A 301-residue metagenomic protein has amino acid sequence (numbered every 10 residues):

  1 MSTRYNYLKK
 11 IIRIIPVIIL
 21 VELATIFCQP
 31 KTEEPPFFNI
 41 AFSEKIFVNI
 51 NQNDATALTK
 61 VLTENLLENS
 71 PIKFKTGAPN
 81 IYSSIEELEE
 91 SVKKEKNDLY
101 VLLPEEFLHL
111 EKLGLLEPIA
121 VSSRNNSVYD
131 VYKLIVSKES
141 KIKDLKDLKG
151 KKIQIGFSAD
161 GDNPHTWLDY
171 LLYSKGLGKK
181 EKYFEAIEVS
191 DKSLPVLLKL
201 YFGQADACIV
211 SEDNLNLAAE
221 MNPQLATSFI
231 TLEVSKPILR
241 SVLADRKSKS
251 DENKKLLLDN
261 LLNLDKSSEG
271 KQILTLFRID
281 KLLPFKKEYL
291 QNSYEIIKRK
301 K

Functional and structural regions predicted by a protein language model:
L23-E34: Bacterial Sec-dependent signal peptides at the C-terminal "C-region" and cleavage site
E34-L108: Extracytoplasmic small-molecule ligand-binding "clamshell" domains of the periplasmic binding protein/Venus flytrap
P35, S43-N69, Y129-L197, F202 (+1 more regions): Bilobed "Venus flytrap"/periplasmic-binding protein-like clamshell domains and structurally analogous long
P35-I46, A120, R124-K133, P223-L261 (+1 more regions): Periplasmic-binding protein-like
K73-A78, I155-L171, D259-K301: Ligand-binding clefts/hinges and TM-proximal coupling segments of bilobed small-molecule sensing domains
K75-S84, K179-K192, T231-E233: Short beta-strand-to-loop elements that line the ligand-binding cleft of bilobed periplasmic-binding protein-like
S83-D147: Acidic, polar ligand-binding/catalytic clefts
V101-L113, Y173-S174, L198-F202, D206-T227: A ligand-binding cleft/hinge motif common to bilobed small-molecule-binding domains
